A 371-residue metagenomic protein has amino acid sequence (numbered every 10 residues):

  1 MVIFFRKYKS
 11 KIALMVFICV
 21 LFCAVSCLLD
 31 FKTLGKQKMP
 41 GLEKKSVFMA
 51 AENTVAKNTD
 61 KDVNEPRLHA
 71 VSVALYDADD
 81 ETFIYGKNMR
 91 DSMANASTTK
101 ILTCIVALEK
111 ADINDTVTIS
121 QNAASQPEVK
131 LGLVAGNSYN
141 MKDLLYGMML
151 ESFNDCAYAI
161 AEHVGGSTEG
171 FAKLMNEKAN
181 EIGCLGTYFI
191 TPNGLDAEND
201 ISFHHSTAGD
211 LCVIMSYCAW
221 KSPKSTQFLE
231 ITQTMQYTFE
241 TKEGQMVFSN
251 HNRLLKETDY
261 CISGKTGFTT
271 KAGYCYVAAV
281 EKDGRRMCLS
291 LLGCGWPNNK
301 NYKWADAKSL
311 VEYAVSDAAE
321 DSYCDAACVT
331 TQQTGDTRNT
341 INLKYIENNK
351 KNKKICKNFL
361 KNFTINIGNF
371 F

Functional and structural regions predicted by a protein language model:
M1-I18: N-terminal Sec-pathway targeting helices
V2, F31-G209, A219-K221: Active-site-adjacent loops and short helices of periplasmic peptidoglycan-processing enzymes
K9, L29, C184-L185, D200-F371: Domain-terminus/edge residues, biased toward the C-terminal soluble/receptor-binding domains of extracytoplasmic
A13-I18, F22, A107, T364: Enrichment for repetitive, rod-forming helical segments
V20-D30: Hydrophobic alpha-helical membrane-insertion segments, chiefly the h-region of N-terminal signal peptides
